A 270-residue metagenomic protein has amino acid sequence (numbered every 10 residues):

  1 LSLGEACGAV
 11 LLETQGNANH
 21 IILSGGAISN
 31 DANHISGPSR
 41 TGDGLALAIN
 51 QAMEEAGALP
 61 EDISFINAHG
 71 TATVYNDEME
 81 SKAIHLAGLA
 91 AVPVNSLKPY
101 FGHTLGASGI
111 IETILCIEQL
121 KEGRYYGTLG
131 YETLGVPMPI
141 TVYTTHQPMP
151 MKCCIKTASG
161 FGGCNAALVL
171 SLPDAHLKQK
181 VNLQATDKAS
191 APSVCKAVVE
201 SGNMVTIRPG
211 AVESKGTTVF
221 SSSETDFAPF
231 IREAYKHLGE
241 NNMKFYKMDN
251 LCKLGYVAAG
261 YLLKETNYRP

Functional and structural regions predicted by a protein language model:
L1-S2, G8-A9, A18-P270: Conserved "HGTGT" condensation-loop signature of ketosynthase/thiolase-family condensing enzymes that catalyze
